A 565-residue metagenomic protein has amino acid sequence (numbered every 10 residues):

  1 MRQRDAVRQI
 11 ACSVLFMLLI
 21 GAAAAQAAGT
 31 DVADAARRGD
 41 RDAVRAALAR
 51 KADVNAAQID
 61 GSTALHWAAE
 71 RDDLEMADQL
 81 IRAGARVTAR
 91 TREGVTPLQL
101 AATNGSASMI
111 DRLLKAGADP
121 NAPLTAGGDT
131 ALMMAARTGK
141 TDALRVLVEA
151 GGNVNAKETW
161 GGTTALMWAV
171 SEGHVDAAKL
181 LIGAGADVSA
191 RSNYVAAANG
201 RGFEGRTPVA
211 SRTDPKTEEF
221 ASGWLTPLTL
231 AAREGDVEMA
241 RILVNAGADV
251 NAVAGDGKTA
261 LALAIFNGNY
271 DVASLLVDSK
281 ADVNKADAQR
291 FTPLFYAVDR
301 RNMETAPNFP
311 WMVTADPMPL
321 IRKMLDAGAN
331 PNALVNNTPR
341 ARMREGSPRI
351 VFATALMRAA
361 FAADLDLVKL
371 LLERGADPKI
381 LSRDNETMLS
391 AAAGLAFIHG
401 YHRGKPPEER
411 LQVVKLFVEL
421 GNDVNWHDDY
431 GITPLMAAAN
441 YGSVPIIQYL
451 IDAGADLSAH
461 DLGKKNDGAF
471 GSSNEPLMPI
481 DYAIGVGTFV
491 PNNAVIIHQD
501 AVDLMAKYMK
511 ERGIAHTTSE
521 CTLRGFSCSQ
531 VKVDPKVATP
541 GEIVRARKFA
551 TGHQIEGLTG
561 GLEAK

Functional and structural regions predicted by a protein language model:
M1-R8: N-terminal secretory signal peptides that target proteins for export/translocation
A11-A22: Bacterial N-terminal signal peptides
Q26-W67: N-terminal segments that cap or nucleate solenoid repeat domains
A28-D34, A57-T63, R90-T96, P123-T130 (+12 more regions): Ankyrin-repeat boundary/"N-cap" motif
D34-R38, W67-D73, L100-S106, M134-K140 (+11 more regions): Ankyrin repeat A-helix N-terminal signature
A43, E75-M76, S108-M109, D142-A143 (+8 more regions): Conserved ankyrin/ankyrin-like repeat signature
L48-D53, D78-R86, D111-D119, R145-N153 (+8 more regions): Ankyrin repeat domain, specifically the short helix-to-loop turn at the C-terminus of the second helix of each repeat
G468-S527: Leucine-rich solenoid repeat scaffolds
